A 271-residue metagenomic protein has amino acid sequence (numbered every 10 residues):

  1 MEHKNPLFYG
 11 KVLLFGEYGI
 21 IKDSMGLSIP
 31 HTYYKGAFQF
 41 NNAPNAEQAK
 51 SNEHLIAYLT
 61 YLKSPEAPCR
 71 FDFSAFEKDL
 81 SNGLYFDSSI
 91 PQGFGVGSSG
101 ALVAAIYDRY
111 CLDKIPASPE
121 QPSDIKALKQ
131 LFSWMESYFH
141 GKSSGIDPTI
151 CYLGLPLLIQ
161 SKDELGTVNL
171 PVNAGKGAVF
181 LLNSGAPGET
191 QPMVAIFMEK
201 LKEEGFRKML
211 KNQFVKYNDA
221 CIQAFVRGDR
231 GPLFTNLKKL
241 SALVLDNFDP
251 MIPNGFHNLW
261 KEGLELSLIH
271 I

Functional and structural regions predicted by a protein language model:
E2-F15, G19-I21, S28-I29, A37-S81 (+3 more regions): C-terminal nucleotide
S89-A101: Gly/Ser-rich catalytic serine loop of serine hydrolases
A101-D113: Stable alpha-helical structural segments in soluble proteins, enriched in small hydrophobic residues
